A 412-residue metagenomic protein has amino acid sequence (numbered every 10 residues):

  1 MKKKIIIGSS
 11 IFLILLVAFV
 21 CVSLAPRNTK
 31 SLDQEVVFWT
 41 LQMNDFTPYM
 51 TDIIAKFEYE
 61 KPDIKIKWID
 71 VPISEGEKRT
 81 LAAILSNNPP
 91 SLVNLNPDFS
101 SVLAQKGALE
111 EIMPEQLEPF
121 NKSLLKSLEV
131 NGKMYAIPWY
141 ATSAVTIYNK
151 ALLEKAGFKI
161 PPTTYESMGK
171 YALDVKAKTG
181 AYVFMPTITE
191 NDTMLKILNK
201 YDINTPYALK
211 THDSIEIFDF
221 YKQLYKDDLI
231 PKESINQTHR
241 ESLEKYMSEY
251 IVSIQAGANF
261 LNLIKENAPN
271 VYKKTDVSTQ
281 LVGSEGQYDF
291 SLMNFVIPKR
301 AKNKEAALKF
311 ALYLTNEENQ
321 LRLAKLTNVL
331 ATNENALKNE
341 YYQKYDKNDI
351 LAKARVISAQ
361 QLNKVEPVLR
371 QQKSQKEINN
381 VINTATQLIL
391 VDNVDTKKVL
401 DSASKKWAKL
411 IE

Functional and structural regions predicted by a protein language model:
L13, E154, Q360-E412: Conserved C-terminal helix/tail region of periplasmic/extracytoplasmic solute-binding proteins
K30, S278, T327-T384, L388: Long, aromatic- and glycine/proline-rich binding clefts that accommodate carbohydrate-like moieties
L32-N44, I64-I69, S91-L92, Y135 (+2 more regions): Short, well-ordered beta-strand elements
A55-E60, K65-K67, A156, K226-L229 (+4 more regions): Extracytoplasmic/periplasmic substrate-recognition and gating elements
K56, E60-S123, A151-A156, T163 (+2 more regions): Extracytoplasmic "Venus flytrap"/periplasmic binding protein-like
P72, N96-V145, G169, A177-T179 (+5 more regions): Hinge/lid segment of periplasmic solute-binding proteins
S101-A108, L124-P161, P186-P206, F218 (+2 more regions): Periplasmic solute-binding protein
A172-D174, P206-T238: Glycine-centered hinge/linker elements that transmit conformational signals in sensory and ligand-binding systems
